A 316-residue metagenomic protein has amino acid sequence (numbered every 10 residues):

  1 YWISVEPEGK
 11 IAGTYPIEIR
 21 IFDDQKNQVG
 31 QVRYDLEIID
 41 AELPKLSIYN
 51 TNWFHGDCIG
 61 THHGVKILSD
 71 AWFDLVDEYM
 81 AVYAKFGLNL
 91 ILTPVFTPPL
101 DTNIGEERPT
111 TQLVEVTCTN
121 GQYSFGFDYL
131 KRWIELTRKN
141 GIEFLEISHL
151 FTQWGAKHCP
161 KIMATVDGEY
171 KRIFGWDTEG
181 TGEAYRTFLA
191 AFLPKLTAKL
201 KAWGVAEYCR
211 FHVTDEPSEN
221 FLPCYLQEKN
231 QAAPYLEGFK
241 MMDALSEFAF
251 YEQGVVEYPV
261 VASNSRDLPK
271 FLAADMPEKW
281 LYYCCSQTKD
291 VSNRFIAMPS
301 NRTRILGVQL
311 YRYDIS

Functional and structural regions predicted by a protein language model:
Y1-G9: Short, hydrophobic beta-strand segments
E6-P7, P16-D23, Q31-Y235, A244-Q253: Aromatic-lined carbohydrate-binding surfaces of glycoside hydrolases
I11, D74-L75, F125-Y129, C224 (+2 more regions): Short, glycine/acidic-rich beta->alpha junctions
K171-R172, M242-R266, W280-Y282: Aromatic- and acid-rich polysaccharide-binding/catalytic face of secreted or lumenal carbohydrate-active enzymes
Y258-S316: Catalytic-core region of carbohydrate-active enzymes that cleave or remodel glycosidic bonds
